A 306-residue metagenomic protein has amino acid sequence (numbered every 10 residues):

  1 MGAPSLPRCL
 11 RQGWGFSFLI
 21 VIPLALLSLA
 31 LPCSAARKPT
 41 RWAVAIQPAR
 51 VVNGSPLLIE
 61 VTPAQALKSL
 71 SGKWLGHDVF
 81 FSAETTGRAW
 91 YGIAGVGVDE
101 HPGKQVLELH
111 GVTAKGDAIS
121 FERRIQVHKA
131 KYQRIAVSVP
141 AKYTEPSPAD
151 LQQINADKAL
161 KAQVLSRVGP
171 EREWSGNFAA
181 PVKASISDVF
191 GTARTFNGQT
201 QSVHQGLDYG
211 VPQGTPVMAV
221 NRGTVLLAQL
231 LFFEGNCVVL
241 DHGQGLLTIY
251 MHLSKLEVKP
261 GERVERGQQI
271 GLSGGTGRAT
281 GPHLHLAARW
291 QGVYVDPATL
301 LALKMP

Functional and structural regions predicted by a protein language model:
A3-P7, G97: N-terminal basic, low-structured, amphipathic or hydrophobic segments
S17-S28: Bacterial N-terminal signal peptides
A30-P32: N-terminal signal peptide c-region/cleavage motif recognized by signal peptidases
A35-R124, K129: Cationic-aromatic interfacial patches
V44-I46, F121-E234: Surface-exposed, glycine-biased beta-strand/turn segments
A179-P306: Catalytic cores of peptidoglycan-degrading enzymes
